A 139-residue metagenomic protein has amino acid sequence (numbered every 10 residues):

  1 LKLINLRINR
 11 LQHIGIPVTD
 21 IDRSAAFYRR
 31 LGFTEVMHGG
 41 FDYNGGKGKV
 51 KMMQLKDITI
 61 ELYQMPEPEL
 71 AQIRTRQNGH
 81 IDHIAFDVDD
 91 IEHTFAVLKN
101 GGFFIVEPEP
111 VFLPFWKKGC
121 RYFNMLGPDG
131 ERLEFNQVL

Functional and structural regions predicted by a protein language model:
L1-N5, F86, F95-L139: Vicinal oxygen chelate
I4, Q12-G15, D57-L62: Short acidic/polar alpha-helix capping motifs at helix-coil junctions
I4-I8, R30-F41, R74-D82: Short, charged, low-hydrophobicity "junction" segments
R10-D20, V50-Q54, I73-K99, R121-L126: Vicinal oxygen chelate
P17, E35-M37, P68-L70, K99 (+1 more regions): Short secondary-structure boundary micro-motifs
P17-T59, N100, W116: Core segments of cupin and vicinal oxygen chelate
V36-T75, M125-P128, R132-Q137: Conserved short beta-strand elements that form part of the metal-binding/catalytic scaffold of enzyme active sites
